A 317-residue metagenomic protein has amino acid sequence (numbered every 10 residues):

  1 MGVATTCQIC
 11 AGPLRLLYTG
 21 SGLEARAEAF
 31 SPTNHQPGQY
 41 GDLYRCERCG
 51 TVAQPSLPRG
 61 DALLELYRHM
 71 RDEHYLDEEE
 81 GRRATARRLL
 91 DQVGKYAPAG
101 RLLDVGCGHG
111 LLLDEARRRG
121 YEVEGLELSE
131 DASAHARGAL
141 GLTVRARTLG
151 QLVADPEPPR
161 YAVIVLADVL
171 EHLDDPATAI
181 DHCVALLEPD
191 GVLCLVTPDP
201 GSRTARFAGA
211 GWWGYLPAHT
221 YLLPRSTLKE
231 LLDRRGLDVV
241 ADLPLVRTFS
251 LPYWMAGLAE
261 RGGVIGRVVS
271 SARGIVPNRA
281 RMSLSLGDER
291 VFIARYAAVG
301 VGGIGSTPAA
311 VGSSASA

Functional and structural regions predicted by a protein language model:
M1-A167, A177-D181, L243-L245, G257 (+3 more regions): Conserved N-terminal segment of class I S-adenosyl-L-methionine
G100, D190-V192: Surface-exposed loop/turn positions
D168, H172: A short His-aromatic
D174-C183, V192-A297, A317: S-adenosyl-L-methionine-dependent methyltransferase catalytic module, highlighting the catalytic core
